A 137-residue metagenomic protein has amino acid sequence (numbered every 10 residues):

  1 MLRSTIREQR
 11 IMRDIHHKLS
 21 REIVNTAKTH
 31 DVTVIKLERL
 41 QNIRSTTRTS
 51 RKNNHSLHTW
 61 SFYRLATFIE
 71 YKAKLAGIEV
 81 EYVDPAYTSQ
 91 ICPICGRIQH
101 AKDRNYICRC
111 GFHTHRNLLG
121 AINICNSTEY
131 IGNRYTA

Functional and structural regions predicted by a protein language model:
M1-A137: Positively charged, helix-rich recognition surfaces that bind polyanionic ligands
